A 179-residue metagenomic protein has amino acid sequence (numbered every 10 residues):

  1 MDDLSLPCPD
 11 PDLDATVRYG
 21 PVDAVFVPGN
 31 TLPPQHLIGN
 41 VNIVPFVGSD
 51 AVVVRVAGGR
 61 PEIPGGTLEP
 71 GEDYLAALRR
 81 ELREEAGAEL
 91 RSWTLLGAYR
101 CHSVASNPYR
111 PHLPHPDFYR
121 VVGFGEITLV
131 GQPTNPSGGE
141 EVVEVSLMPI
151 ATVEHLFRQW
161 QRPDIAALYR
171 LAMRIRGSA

Functional and structural regions predicted by a protein language model:
M1-N42: Acidic, metal-coordinating catalytic segment for phosphate/diphosphate chemistry, firing primarily on the Nudix
V27-G29, L37, Y74, R79 (+1 more regions): Short acidic (Asp/Glu) patches
I38-N40, V56-G58, I63, P116-R120: Short connector loops at helix/strand junctions that flank enzyme active sites, especially segments positioning acidic
I43, L95, G123-G125: A structural signal for short, well-ordered beta-strand segments
F46-E85: Conserved Nudix-box catalytic region and its N-terminal flanking loop in Nudix hydrolases and closely related
E89-Y99: A short coil-to-beta-strand element that immediately follows conserved catalytic motifs
C101-P133: Active-site-adjacent beta-strand/loop module that shapes the phosphate/pyrophosphate-binding cleft
V121-E126, T134-A167: NUDIX/MutT-family hydrolases
